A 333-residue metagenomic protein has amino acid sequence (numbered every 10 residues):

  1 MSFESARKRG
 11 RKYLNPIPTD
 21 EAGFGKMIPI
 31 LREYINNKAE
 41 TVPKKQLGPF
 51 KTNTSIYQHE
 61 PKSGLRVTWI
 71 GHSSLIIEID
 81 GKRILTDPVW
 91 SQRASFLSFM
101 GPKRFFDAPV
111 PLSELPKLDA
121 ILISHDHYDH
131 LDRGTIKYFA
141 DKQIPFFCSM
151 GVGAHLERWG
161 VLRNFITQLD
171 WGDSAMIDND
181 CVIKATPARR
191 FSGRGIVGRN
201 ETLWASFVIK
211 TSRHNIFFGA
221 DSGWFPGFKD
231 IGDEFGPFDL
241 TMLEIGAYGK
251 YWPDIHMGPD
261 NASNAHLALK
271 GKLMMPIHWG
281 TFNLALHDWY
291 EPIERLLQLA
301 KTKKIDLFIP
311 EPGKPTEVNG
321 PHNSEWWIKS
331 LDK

Functional and structural regions predicted by a protein language model:
M1-R104, A108-L112, I209-A220, D239-I245 (+1 more regions): Metallo-beta-lactamase
S2-K8, Y13-N15, L112, A120 (+3 more regions): Cap/insert and terminal regions of metallo-dependent hydrolase folds
A6, T19, F99-C148, G236-M242: Active-site metal-binding motif and surrounding structural segment of the metallo-beta-lactamase
T41-K62, E114, C148-H214, R295-P315 (+1 more regions): Metallo-beta-lactamase
S74-E78, M176-F238, P253, M257-N261: Catalytic core of the metallo-beta-lactamase
I77, D87, H125, D132 (+6 more regions): Divalent metal-coordination and catalytic microenvironments
P88-W90, D126, A188-R189, A220-S222 (+3 more regions): Active-site metal-binding loops of divalent metal-dependent hydrolases
W90-D107, F191-G198, G249-I255, N283: Acidic/histidine-rich helix-loop elements that form or flank divalent-metal/phosphate-binding sites at the catalytic
